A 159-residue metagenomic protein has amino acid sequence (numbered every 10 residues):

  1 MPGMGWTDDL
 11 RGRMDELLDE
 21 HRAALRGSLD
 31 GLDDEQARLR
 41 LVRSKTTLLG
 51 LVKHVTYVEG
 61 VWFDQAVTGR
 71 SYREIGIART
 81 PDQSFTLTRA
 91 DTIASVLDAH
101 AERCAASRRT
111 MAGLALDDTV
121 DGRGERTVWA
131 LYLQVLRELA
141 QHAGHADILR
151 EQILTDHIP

Functional and structural regions predicted by a protein language model:
M1-M4, D8-D30, D34-D82, D121-P159: Short, contiguous alpha-helical
D82-V120, W129-V135: Acidic/histidine-rich alpha-helical segments that form the ligand environment of transition-metal centers
